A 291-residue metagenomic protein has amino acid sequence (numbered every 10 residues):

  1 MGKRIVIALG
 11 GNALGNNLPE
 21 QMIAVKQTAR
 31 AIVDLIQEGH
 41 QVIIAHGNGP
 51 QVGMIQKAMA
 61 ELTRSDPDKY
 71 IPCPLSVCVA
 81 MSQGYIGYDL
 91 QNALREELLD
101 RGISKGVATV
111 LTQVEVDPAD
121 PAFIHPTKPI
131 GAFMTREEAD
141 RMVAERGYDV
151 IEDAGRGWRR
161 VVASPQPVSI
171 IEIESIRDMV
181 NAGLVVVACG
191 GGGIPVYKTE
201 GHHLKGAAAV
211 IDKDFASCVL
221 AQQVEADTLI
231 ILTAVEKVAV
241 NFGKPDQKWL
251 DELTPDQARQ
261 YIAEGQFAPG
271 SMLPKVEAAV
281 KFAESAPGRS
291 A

Functional and structural regions predicted by a protein language model:
M1-A45, M54-S65, D178-G183: N-terminal glycine-/serine-/threonine-rich phosphate-binding loop
V6-A8, Q41-M54, G106-L111, V186-C189 (+1 more regions): Short beta-strand segments at enzyme active-site cores
N17-P19, G53-A58, A119-H125, K198-E200 (+1 more regions): Short acidic, glycine/serine/threonine-rich loops at helix termini
Q21-K26, A58-K69, I124-A132, G201-A209 (+1 more regions): A glycine- and small-aliphatic-rich helix-loop capping segment at beta-alpha/alpha-beta transitions that lines
I23-R30, P74-L98, A163-V180, V186-P195 (+2 more regions): Polyanion-binding loop/helix "lid" in catalytic or ligand-binding cores
L62-V186: Ligand-binding beta-strand-loop-alpha-helix segment within the catalytic cores of soluble metabolic enzymes
L111-P118, G191-I194, V235-K237: Glycine-rich beta-alpha junction loops
Q222-K244: Acidic, metal-binding active-site segment of PIN/NYN-like and related structure-specific nucleases
